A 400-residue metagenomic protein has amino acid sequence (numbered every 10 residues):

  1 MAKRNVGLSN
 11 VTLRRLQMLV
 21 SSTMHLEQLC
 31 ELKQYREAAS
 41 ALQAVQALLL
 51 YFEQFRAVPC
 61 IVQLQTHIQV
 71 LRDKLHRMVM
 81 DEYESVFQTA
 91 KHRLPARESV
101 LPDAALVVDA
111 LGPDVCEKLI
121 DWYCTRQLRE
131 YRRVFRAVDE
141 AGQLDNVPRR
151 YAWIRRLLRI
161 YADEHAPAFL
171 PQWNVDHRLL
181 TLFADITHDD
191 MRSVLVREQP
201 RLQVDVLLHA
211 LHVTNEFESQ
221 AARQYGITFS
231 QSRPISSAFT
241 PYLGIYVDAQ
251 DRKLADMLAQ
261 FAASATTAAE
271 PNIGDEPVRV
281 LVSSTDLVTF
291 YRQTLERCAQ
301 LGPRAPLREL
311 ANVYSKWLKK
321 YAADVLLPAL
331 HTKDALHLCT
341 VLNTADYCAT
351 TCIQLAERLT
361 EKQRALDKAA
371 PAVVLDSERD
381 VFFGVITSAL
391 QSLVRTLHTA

Functional and structural regions predicted by a protein language model:
M1-G274, V288-C298: Extended, noncatalytic alpha-helical scaffold/tether regions
S236-A400: Extended alpha-helical rod/solenoid/coiled-coil scaffold segments used as assembly/tethering elements in large
